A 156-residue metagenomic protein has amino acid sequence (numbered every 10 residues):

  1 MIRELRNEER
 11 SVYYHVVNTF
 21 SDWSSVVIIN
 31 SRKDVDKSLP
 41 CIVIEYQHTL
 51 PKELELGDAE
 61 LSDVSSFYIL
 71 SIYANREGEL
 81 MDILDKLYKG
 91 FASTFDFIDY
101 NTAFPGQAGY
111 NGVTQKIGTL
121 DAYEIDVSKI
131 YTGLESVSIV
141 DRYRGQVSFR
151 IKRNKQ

Functional and structural regions predicted by a protein language model:
M1-D58, Y100-I117: Small/polar-rich, solvent-exposed N-terminal microdomains that initiate assembly or binding
L5, L80, S138-V140: Short capping loops/turns at secondary-structure boundaries
V16, I44, L70, V147-F149: Buried hydrophobic packing residues in well-ordered domains
S24-D82, I125-S136: Short, solvent-exposed beta-alpha or beta-beta edge segments that form flexible loop/patches at the rim of ligand
L39, A74-R76, K86, V140-R142 (+1 more regions): A generic structural signal for ordered secondary structure
A59-S65, Y73-N111: Extracellular/virion structural assembly segments
F91-Q156: Acidic-leaning, charged glycine-interspersed low-complexity segments
